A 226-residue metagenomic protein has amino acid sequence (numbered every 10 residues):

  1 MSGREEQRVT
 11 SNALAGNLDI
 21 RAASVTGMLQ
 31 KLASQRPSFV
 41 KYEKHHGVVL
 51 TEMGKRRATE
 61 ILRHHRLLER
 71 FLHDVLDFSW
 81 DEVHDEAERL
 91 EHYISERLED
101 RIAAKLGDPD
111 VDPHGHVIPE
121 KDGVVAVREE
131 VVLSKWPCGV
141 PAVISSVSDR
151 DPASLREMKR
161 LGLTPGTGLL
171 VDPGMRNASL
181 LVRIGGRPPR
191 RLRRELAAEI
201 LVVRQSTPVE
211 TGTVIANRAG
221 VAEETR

Functional and structural regions predicted by a protein language model:
M1-I20: N-terminal helix-turn-helix DNA-binding core of bacterial DNA-binding proteins
G16, A33-S34: Alpha-helical residues within the helix-turn-helix
A23, D81: Key DNA-contact positions within bacterial/archaeal DNA-binding proteins
T26-Q30: Short, hydrophobic-biased segments on the C-terminal half of alpha helices that form "recognition helices"
S34-E43: A short, conserved structural fragment
E43-H65: Basic, amphipathic "hinge/linker" alpha-helix immediately C-terminal to the N-terminal HTH DNA-binding motif
E91-E199: Mid-protein regulatory/catalytic core that forms ligand/cofactor-binding pockets and protein-protein interaction
P188-R190, R194-R226: Glycine- and charge-enriched low-complexity intrinsically disordered segments
